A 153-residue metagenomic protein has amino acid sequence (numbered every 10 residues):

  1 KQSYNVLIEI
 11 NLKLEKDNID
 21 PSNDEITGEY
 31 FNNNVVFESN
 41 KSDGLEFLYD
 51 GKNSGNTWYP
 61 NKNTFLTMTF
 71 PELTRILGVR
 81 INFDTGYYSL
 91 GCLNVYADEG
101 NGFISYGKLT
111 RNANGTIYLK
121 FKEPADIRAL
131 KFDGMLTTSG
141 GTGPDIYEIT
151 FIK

Functional and structural regions predicted by a protein language model:
K1-I8, P60-T64, T74, T85-K153: Trp- and acidic/polar-enriched beta-sheet ligand-binding modules for extracellular glycan and matrix recognition
Q2-P71, D84-S89, F151: Disordered, acidic Ser/Thr/Pro-rich linker "stalks" and the adjacent N-terminal cap of the next globular domain
L77-I81: Hydrophobic beta-strand segments within beta-rich accessory/binding domains
